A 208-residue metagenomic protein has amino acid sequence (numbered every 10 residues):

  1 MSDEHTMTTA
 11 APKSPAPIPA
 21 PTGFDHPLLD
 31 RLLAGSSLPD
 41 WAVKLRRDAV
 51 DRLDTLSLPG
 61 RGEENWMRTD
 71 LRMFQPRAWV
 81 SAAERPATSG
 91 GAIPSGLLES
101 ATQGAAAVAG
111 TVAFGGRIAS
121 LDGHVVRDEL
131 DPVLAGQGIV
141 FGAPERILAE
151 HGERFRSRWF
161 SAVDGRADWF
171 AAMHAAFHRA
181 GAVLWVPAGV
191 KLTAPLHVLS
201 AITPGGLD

Functional and structural regions predicted by a protein language model:
S2-D208: Glycine-rich and polybasic anion-binding loops at the starts of cofactor/ligand-binding domains
